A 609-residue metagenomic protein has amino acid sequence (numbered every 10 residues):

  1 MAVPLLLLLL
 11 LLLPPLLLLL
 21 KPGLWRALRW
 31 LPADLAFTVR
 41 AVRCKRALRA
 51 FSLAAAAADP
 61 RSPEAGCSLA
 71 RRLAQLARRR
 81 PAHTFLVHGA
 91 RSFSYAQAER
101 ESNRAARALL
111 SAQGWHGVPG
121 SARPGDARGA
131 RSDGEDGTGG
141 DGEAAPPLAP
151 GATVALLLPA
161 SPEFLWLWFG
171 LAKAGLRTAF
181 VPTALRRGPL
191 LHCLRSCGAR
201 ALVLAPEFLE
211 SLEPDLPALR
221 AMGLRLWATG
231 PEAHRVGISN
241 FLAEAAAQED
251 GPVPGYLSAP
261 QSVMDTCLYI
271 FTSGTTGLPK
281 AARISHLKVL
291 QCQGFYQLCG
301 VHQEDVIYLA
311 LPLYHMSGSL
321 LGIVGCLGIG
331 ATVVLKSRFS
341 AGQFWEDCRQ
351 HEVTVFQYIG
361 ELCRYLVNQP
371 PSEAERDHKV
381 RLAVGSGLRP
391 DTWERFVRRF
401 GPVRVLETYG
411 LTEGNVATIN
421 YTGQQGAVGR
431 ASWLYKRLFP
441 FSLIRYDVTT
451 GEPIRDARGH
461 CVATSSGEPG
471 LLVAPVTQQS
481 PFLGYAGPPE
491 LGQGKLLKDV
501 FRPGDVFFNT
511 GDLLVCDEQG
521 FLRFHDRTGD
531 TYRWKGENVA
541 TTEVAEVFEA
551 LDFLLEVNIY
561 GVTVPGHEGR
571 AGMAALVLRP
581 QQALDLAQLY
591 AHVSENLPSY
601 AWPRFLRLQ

Functional and structural regions predicted by a protein language model:
A2-L5, L18-R26, F51-L53, R128 (+6 more regions): ANL superfamily adenylate-forming
R61-A70, A74, A82-F169, R186-L191 (+1 more regions): Conserved AMP-binding/adenylate-forming core of the ANL superfamily
S94-A96, S258-P260, C267-Q291: Conserved AMP-binding A3 loop
A155-L157, F164, W168, A172-E207 (+4 more regions): Short beta-strand->loop structural element characteristic of the AMP-binding/adenylate-forming
L185, H192, L204, F356 (+1 more regions): AMP-binding/adenylate-forming catalytic core of the ANL superfamily
A243, G328, W345, Q350-Y358 (+5 more regions): Gly/Ser/Thr-rich phosphate-binding loop
L290-V306, Y314-T354, Y365, Q369-P370: Conserved AMP-binding/adenylation subdomain of ANL enzymes
D456-F482, L513-L514: AMP-binding/adenylate-forming core of the ANL superfamily
